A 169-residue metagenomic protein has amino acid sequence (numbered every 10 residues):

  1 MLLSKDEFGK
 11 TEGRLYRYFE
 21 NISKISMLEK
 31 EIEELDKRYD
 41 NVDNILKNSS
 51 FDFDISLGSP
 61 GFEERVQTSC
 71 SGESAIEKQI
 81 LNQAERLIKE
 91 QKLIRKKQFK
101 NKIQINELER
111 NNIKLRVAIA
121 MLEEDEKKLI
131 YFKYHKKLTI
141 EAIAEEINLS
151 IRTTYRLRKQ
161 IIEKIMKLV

Functional and structural regions predicted by a protein language model:
M1-V117: N-terminal interaction/assembly modules
L115, T154-I165: DNA major-groove recognition helices of helix-turn-helix
I119-E126: Short helix-coil-helix linker/hinge
E124, K137-L138: Residue-level signal for the short linker/turn that defines the boundary of a DNA-recognition helix
L129-I130: A short pre-motif secondary-structure segment
K133-H135: Short amphipathic helical patch at the helix-1/turn junction of helix-turn-helix
A142-I147: Short alpha-helical "recognition helix" segments of helix-turn-helix
